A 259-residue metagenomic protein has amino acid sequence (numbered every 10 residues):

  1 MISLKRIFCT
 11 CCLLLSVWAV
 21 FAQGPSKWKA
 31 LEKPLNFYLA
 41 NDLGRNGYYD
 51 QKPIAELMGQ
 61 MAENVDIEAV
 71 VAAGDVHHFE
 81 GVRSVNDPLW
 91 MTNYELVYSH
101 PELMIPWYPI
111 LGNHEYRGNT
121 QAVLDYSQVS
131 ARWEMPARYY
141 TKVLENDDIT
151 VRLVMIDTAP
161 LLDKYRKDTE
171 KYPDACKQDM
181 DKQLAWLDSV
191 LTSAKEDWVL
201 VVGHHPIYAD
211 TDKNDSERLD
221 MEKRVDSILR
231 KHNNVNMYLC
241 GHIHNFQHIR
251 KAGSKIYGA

Functional and structural regions predicted by a protein language model:
M1-Q23: Bacterial Sec-dependent N-terminal signal peptides
A19-P88, D181, D210: N-terminal active-site segment of His-dependent metallophosphoesterases
L31, H78-V199, K213-M237, I243-A259: Extended active-site neighborhood of metal-dependent phosphoesterases/phosphodiesterases
F37-L39, V70-A72, P109, V201 (+1 more regions): Residue-level marker for buried hydrophobic side chains located in beta-strands that build the well-ordered beta-sheet
A40-R45, G74-V76, N113-H114, T158-A159 (+2 more regions): Active-site metal-binding loops of divalent metal-dependent hydrolases
H205-K213: Active-site clefts of carbohydrate-active enzymes
